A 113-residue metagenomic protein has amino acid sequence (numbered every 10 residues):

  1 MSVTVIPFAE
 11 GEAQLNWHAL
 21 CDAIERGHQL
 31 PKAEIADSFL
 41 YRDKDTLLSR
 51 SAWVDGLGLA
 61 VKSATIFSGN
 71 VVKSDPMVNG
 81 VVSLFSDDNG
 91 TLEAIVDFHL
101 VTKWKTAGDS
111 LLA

Functional and structural regions predicted by a protein language model:
M1-K103, L111: N-terminal ligand-binding/catalytic initiation module
